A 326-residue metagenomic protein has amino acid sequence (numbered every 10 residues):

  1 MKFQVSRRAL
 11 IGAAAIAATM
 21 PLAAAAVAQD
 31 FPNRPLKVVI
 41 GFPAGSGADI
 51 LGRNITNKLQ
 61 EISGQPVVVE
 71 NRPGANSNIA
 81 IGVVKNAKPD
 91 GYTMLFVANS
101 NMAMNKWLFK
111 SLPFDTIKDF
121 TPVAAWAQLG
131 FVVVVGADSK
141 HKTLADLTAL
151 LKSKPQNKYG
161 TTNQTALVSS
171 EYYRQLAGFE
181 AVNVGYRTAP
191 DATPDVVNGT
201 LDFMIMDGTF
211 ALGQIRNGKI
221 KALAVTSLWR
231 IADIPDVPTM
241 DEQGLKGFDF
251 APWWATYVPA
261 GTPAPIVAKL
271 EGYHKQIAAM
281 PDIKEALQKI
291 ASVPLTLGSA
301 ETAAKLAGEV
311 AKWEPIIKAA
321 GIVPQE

Functional and structural regions predicted by a protein language model:
M1-V5: N-terminal secretory signal peptides that target proteins for export/translocation
S6-I11: N-terminal export leaders
P21-A25: N-terminal signal peptide c-region/cleavage motif recognized by signal peptidases
A26-K118, P155, T165-A166, G178-F203 (+3 more regions): N-terminal (or domain-start) structured segment
N33-P35, L176, R216, E242 (+1 more regions): An extracytoplasmic/periplasmic, membrane-proximal ligand-sensing/linker region
N86-Y92, W107-D191, M240, W253-A286: Hinge/capping helix and adjacent helix->loop/strand transition within the periplasmic-binding protein
G91-V97, Y159-G160, D202-D207, K221-A224 (+1 more regions): Paired acidic/hydrophobic, glycine-rich loop segments that form the ligand-binding mouth/hinge of periplasmic-binding
D115-A125, G160, E180-G185, D202-F203 (+2 more regions): Short beta-strand->loop
